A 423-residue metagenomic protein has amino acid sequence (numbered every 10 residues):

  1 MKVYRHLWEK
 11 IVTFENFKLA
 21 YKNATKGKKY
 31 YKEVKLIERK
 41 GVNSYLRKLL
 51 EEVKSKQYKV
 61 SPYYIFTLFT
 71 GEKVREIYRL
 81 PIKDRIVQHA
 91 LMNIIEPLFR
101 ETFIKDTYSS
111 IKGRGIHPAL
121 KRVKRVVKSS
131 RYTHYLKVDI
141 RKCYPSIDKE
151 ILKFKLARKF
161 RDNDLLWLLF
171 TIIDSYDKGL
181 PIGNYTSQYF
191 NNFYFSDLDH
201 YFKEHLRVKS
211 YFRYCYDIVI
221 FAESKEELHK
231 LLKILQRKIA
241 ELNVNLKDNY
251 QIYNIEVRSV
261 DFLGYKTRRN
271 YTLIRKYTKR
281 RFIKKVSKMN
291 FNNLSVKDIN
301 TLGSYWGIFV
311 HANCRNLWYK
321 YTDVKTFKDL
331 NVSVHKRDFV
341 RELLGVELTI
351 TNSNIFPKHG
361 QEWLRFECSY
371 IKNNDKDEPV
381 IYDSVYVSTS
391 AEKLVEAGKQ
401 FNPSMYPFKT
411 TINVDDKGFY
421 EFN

Functional and structural regions predicted by a protein language model:
M1-R47: Non-catalytic, polymerase-adjacent accessory regions of viral genome-replication enzymes
V3-W8, M92-D148: Active-site-proximal segment of RNA-dependent polymerases
R5, L80, R85, H89 (+3 more regions): Right-hand nucleic-acid polymerase module
K28-L36, S61-Q88, T102-R114, I172-N192: Short, conserved non-catalytic motifs in the polymerase core
Y45, K105-D106, K124-C215, I220-I234 (+1 more regions): Conserved polymerase palm-domain catalytic core
D323-K376, K417-N423: OB-fold ssDNA-binding interfaces and closely related basic DNA-contact patches used across DNA replication/repair
L343, E392-T411: Short nucleic-acid-contacting surface segments enriched for D/E, G, S/T with interspersed K/R
K376-F401: Beta-strand/loop nucleic-acid-binding surfaces
